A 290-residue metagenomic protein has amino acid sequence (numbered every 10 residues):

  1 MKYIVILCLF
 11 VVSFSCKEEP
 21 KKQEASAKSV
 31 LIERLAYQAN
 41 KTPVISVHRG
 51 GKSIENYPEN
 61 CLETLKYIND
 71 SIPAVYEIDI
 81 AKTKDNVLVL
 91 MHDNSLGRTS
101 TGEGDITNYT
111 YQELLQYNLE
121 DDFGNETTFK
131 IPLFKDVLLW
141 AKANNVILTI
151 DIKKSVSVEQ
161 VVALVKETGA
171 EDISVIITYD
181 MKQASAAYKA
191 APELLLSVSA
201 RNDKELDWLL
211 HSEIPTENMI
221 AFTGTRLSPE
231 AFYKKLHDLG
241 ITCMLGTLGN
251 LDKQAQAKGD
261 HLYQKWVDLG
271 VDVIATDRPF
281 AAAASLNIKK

Functional and structural regions predicted by a protein language model:
M1-I4, E18: Positively charged n-region of N-terminal signal peptides that target proteins for export
I4-V12: Sec-dependent N-terminal signal peptides
C16-K290: Phosphate-group recognition and catalysis centered on beta-loop-alpha active-site segments
